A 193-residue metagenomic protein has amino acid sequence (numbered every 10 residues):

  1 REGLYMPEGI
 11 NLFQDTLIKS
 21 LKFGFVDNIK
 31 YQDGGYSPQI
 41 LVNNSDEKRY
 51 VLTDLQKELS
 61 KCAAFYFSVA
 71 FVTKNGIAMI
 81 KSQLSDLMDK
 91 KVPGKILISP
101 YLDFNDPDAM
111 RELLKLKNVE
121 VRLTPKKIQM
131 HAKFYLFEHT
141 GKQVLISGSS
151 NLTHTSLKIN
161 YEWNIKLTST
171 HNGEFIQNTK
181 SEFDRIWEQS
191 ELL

Functional and structural regions predicted by a protein language model:
R1-L193: PLD/PLD-like phosphodiesterase catalytic module centered on the HKD motif
